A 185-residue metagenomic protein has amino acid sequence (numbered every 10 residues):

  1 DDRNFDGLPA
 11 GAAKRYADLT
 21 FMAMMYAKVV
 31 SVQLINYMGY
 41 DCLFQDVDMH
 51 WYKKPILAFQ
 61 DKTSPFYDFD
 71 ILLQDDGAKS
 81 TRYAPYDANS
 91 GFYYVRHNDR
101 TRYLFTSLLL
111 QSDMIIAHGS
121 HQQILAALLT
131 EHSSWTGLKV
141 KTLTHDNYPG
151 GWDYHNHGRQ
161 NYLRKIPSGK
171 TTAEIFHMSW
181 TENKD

Functional and structural regions predicted by a protein language model:
D1-G39: Active-site-proximal specificity loops/subdomain of glycosyltransferases
R3, I56-L57, D87, F105-L108 (+1 more regions): Short coil/turn segments at secondary-structure boundaries
R3-A10, S80, N147-D153, K184: A short acidic, often aromatic-flanked loop/helix-cap motif at beta-alpha or helix-coil junctions that lines enzyme
D18, M22-M25, Y86, A117-H118 (+1 more regions): Solvent-exposed, acidic/flexible segments
D18-L19, K28-S31, K79-S80, H157-L163: Eukaryotic intrinsically disordered and solvent-exposed regulatory patches
F21, R82-A84, K165-P167: Short Gly/Pro-enriched turn/cap motifs at secondary-structure boundaries
M24-N98, R102: GT-A fold catalytic core of metal-dependent nucleotide-sugar glycosyltransferases, centered on the diacidic
M49, V95-D185: Catalytic core and acceptor-binding pocket of nucleotide-sugar-dependent glycosyltransferases
